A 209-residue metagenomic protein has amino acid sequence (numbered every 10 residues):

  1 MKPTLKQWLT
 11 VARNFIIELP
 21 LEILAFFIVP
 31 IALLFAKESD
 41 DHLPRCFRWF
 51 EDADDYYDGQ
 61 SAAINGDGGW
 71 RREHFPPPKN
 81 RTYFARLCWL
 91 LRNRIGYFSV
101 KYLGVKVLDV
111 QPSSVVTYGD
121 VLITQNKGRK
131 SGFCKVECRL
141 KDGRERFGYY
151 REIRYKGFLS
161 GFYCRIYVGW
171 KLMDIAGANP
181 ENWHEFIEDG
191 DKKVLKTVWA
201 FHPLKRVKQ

Functional and structural regions predicted by a protein language model:
M1-Q7, V11, F15, P78 (+2 more regions): Coil-to-alpha-helix initiation sites in intrinsically disordered, low-complexity, charged segments
L5-E38, R94: A hydrophobic membrane-anchoring feature enriched in long, contiguous, low-charge segments that mark signal-anchor
P30-G119: N-terminal topogenic membrane-targeting module
F35, F75, W89-R92, Y97-W183: Acidic, low-complexity, intrinsically disordered interaction modules
G169-Q209: Acidic, proline/glycine-rich low-complexity IDRs
